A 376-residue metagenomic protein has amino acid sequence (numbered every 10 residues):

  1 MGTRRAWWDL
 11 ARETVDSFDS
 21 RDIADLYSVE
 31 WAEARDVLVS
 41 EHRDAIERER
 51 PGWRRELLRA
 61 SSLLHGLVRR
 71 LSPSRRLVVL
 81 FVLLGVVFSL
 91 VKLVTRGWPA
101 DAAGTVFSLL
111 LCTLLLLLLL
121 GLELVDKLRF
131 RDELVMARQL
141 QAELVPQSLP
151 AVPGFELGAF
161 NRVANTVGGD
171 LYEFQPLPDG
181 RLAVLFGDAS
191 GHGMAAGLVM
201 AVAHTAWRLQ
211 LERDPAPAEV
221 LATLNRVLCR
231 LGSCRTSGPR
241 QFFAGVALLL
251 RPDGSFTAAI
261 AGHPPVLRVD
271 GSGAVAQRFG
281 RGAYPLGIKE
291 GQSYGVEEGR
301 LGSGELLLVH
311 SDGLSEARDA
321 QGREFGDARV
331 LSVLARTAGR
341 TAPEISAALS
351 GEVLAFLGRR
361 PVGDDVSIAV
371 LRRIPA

Functional and structural regions predicted by a protein language model:
M1-R55: Membrane-anchoring/interfacial helices and their immediately flanking loops in integral membrane proteins
T3-A11, D16-D19, A24-Y27, E297-V309 (+1 more regions): C-terminal catalytic subdomain
D16, R69, P73, V145-P146 (+6 more regions): Generic surface-pattern signal
V39-E49, L122-L308, G358-A376: … and, occasionally, acidic/histidine-rich disordered N-termini of signaling adaptors
E47-D126: Alpha-helical transmembrane segments and their helix-membrane boundary motifs
L109-L114, Q175, A196, G302-G304 (+1 more regions): Short hydrophobic/aromatic-rich motifs at helix boundaries and adjacent loops
